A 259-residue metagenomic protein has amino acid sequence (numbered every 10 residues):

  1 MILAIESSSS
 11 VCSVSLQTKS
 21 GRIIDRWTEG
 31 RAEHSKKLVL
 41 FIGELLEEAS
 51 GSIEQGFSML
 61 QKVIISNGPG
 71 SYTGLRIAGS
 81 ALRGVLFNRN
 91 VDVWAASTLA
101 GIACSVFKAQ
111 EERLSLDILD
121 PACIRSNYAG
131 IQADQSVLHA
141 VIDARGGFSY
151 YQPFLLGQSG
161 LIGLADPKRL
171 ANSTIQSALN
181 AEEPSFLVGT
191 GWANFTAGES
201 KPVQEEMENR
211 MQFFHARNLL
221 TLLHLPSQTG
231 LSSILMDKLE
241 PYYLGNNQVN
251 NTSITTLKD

Functional and structural regions predicted by a protein language model:
M1-R22, E29-K37, W94, T98-D259: Oxyanion-binding and handling regions
H34-G51: Short, well-ordered amphipathic alpha-helical segments that serve as non-catalytic structural scaffolds within diverse
I42, A81, F195-A197: Generic structural signal for hydrophobic residues
S50-S58, L86-A96, I118-D120: Phosphate-handling active-site elements
F57-N67, P184-G191: Short glycine-rich phosphate-binding loop at a beta-alpha junction
K62, S66-T98: DPxDG-like acidic metal-binding loop motif
